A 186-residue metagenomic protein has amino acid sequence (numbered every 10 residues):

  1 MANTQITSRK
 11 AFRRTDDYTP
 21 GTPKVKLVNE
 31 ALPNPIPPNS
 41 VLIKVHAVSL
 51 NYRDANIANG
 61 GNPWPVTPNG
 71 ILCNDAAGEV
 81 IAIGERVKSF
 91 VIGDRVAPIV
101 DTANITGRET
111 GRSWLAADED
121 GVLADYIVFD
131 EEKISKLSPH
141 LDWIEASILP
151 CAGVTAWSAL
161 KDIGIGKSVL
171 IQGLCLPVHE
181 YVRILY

Functional and structural regions predicted by a protein language model:
M1-T22, N29: Eukaryotic N-terminal low-complexity, Ser/Thr- and Lys/Arg-rich leader segments that predominantly function as
A31-S49, G61-A103, S138-L141: Glycine-rich beta-strand-centered segment in the early N-terminal region that forms part of a ligand/cofactor-binding
R53-N59, G107: Cytochrome P450 core scaffold surrounding the K-helix E-X-X-R motif and the conserved "meander" helix-loop region
D94-R95, Y126, S168: Residue-level marker of beta-strand positions
A103-G111: Short, Lys/Arg- and Gly-enriched loop/turn segments at beta-strand edges
V128-K136: Structured surface patches comprising rigid loops and adjacent beta-strands/short helices at the edges of well-ordered
I144-Y186: Mid-domain Rossmann-like dinucleotide-binding core that forms the NAD(H)/NADP(H) cofactor-binding site
